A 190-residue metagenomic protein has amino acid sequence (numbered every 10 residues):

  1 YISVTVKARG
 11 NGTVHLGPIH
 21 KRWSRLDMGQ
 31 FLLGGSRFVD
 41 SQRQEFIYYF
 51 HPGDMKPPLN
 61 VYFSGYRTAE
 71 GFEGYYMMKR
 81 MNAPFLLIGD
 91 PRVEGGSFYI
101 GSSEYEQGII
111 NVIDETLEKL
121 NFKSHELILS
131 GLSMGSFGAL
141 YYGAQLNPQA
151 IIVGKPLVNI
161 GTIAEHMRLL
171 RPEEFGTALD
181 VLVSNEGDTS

Functional and structural regions predicted by a protein language model:
Y1-G34: Beta-strand-enriched, solvent-exposed domains that form extended recognition/catalytic surfaces
G34-A83, L87-E94: Short, surface-exposed "cap/lid" segments of acyl-processing enzymes
Y62-G65, G89, S130-M134, V153-P156: Short His-Asn-centered micro-motif
Y99-F122: Alpha/beta-hydrolase active-site loop
N121-G135: Alpha/beta-hydrolase fold nucleophile elbow
S136-N147: Short glycine-enriched nucleophile-adjacent loop and the immediately C-terminal alpha-helix near the catalytic center
I152-A164: Active-site nucleophile loop of the alpha/beta-hydrolase fold
R168-S190: The feature captures the conserved acid-bearing segment of alpha/beta-hydrolase catalytic domains
